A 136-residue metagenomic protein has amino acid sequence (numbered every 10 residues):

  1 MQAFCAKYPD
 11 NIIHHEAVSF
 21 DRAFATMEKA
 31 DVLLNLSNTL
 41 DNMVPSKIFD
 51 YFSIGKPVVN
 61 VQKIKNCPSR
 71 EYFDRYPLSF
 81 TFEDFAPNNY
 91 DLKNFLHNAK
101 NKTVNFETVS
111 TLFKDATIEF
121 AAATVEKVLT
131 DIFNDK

Functional and structural regions predicted by a protein language model:
M1-R22: Nucleotide-activated donor-binding/catalytic signature segment of Leloir-type glycosyltransferases, i.e., the conserved
S19-A30, S53: Short acidic alpha-helix that forms the nucleotide-activated donor recognition element in Leloir-type transferases
R22, L40-M43, K65: Active-site donor-sugar recognition loop in glycosyltransferases
F24, S46-I54, R70: Short alpha-helical segment that forms part of, or immediately flanks, the ligand-binding pocket in carbohydrate-active
M27-N42: Acidic donor-binding loop of glycosyltransferase active sites
V32-L34, D50, P57-K63: Short hydrophobic beta-strand element within catalytic cores of glycosyltransferases and related nucleotide-activated
I64-F95: Change "using UDP/GDP/dTDP sugars" to "using nucleotide sugars
E83-D131: A charged, aromatic-enriched C-terminal amphipathic alpha-helix characteristic of glycosyltransferases across folds
